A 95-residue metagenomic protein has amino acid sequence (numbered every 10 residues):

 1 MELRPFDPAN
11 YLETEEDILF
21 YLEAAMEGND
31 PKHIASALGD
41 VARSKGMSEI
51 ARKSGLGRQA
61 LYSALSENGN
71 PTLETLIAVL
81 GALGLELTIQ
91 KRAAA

Functional and structural regions predicted by a protein language model:
M1-D40: N-terminal flexible/basic segments that precede or flank functional cores
E2, Q90-A95: Intrinsically disordered, low-complexity and often Lys/Arg-enriched segments
P5, N70-L73: Structural motif corresponding to alpha-helix initiation and N-cap regions
E27-G28, G55, E74, A94-A95: Long, contiguous binding/interaction regions
R43-S63: Short alpha-helical DNA-recognition segment
T72-Q90: DNA major-groove recognition helix of helix-turn-helix/homeodomain DNA-binding modules
